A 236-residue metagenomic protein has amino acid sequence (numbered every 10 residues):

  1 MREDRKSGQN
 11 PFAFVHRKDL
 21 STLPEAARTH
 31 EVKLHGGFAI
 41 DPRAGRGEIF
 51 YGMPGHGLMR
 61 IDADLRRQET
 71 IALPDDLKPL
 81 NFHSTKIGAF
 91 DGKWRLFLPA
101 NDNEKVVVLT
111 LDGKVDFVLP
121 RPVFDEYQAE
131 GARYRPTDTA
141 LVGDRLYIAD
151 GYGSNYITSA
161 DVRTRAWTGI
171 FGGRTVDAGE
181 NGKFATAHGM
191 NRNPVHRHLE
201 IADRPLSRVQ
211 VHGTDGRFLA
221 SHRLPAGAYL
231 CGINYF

Functional and structural regions predicted by a protein language model:
R2-K33: A short helix->beta-strand "capping" segment at the edge of beta-propeller domains
V15-T22, Q68-P74, D116-V123, T168-T175 (+1 more regions): Beta-propeller fold detector
R28-R46, D76-K93, F124-R145, V176-H198 (+2 more regions): Beta-rich, blade/repeat-based domains predominating in secreted/periplasmic proteins but also intracellular
P42, E48-P54, L96-D102, I148-Y152 (+2 more regions): Conserved beta-strand positions in repeat-built beta-propeller and related beta-rich domains
P54-G55, D64, G92, D102 (+6 more regions): Short loop/turn segments that connect beta-strands within the blades of beta-propeller domains, predominantly WD40
G57-M59, E104-V107, N155-I157, S207-V209: Structural signal for beta-propeller blades
D62-R66, T110-K114, D161-R165, G213-R217: Short loop/turn segments that connect beta-strands within beta-propeller blades
F82-A89, W94-P120: A generic, well-ordered mixed alpha/beta core segment in the N-terminal half of proteins
